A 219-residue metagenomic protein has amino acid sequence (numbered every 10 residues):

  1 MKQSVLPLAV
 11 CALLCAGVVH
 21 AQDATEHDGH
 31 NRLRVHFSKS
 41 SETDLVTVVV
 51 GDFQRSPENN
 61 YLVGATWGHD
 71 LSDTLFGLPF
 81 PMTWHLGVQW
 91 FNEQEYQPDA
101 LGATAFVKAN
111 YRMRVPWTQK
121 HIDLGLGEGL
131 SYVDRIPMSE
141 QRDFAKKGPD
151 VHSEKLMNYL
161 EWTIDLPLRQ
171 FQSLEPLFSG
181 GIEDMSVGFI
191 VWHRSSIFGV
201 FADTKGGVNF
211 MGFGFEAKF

Functional and structural regions predicted by a protein language model:
M1-D28: Cleavable N-terminal export/targeting peptides
H20-D70, F201, E216: Short glycine/proline- and aromatic-enriched beta-strand/turn motifs that initiate or cap beta-hairpins
Q22-H30, L71-M82, R114-D123, R169-M185: Short loop/turn motifs that connect adjacent beta-strands in outer-membrane beta-barrel proteins
G29, P57-V63, D99-A105, K155-W162 (+1 more regions): Residues that define the transmembrane beta-barrel architecture of outer-membrane proteins
N31-V35, L78-L86, A103-A105, K120-E128 (+2 more regions): Transmembrane beta-strands of outer-membrane beta-barrel proteins
F37-T43, H69-L71, L86-Q94, E128-D134 (+3 more regions): Transmembrane beta-strands of outer-membrane beta-barrel pores
A65-L71, A105-M113, L126-E128, W162-L168 (+1 more regions): Residues on the lipid-exposed face of transmembrane beta-strands in outer-membrane beta-barrel proteins
Y159-W162, L166-F219: Predominantly the C-terminal beta-signal and adjacent terminal strand-loop region of outer-membrane beta-barrel
